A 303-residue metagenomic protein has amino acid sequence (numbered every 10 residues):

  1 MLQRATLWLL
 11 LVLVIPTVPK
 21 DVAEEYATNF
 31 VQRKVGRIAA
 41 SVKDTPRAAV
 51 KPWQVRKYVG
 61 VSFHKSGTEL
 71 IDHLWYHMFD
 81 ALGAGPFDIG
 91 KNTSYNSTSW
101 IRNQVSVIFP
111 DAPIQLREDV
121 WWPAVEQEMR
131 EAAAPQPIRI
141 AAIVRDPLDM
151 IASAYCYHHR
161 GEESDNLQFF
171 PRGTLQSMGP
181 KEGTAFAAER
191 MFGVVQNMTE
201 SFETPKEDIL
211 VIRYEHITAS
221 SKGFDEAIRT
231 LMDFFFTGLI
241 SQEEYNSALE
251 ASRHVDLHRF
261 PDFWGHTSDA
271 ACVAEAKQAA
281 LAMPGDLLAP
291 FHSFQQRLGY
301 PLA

Functional and structural regions predicted by a protein language model:
R4-P16: Cleavable N-terminal signal peptides of Sec/SRP-targeted secreted and luminal proteins
P16-P19, E25, V31-R33, A40: Proteolytic processing junctions in secreted/extracellular precursors, especially proprotein convertase/trypsin-like
Q32-Y58, S62-H64, F202-E203, D225 (+1 more regions): PAPS-dependent sulfotransferases, especially Golgi type II membrane carbohydrate sulfotransferases
V35-I209, D286, R297: PAPS-dependent sulfotransferase catalytic domain
S97-N103, S220-E226, D256-R259: Short, solvent-exposed polar/charged micro-motifs at secondary-structure junctions
P205-F234: Phosphate-binding beta-loop-alpha motif at adenosine-nucleotide cofactor sites
